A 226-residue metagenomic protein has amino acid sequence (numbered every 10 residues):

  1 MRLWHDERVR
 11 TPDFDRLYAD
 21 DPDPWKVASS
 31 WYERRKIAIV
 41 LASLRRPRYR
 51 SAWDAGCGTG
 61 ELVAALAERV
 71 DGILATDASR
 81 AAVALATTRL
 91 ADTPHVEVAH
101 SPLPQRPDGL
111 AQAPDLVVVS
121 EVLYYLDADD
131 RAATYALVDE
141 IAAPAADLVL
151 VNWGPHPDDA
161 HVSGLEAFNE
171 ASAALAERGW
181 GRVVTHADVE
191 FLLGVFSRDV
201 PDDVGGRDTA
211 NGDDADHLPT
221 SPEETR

Functional and structural regions predicted by a protein language model:
M1-A55, T59-L110, L126-E140, A146-R226: Class I (Rossmann-like) S-adenosyl-L-methionine-dependent methyltransferase catalytic domain, capturing the SAM-binding
V118: A conserved beta-strand element that flanks and buttresses the S-adenosyl-L-methionine
V122: Hydrophobic adenine-recognition pocket in adenosine-nucleotide-binding enzymes
